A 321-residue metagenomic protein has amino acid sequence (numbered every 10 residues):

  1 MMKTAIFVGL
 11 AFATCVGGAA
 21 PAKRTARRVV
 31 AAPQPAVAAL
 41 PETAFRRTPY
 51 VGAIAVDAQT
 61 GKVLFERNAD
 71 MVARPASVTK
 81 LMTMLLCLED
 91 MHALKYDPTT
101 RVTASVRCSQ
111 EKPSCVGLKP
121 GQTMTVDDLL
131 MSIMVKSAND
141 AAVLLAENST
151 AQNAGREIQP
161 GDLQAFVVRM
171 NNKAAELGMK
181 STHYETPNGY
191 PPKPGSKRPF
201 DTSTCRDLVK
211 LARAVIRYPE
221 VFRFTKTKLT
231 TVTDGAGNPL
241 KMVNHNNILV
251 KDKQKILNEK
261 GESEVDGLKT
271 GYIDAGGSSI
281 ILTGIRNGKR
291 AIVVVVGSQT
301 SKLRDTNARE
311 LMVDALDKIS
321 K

Functional and structural regions predicted by a protein language model:
M1-G52, D317-K321: N-terminal secretory targeting signals
G17-A22, R74, S263, S298: A general, composition-driven signal for non-globular sequence regions
R27, V37-P41, R46-Y50, E147-K321: Penicillin-recognizing serine hydrolase domain
R27-R206, I216: Active-site-adjacent loops and short helices of periplasmic peptidoglycan-processing enzymes
